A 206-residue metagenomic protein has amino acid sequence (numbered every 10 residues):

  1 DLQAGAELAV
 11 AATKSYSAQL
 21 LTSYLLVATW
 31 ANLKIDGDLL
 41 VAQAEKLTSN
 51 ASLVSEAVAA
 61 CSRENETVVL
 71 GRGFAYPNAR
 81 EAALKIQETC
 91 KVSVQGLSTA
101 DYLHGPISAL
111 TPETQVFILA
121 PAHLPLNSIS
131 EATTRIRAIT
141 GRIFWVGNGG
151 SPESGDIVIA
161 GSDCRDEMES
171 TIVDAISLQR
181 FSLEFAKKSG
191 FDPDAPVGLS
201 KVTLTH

Functional and structural regions predicted by a protein language model:
D1-H206: A SIS-like phosphosugar-recognition module
